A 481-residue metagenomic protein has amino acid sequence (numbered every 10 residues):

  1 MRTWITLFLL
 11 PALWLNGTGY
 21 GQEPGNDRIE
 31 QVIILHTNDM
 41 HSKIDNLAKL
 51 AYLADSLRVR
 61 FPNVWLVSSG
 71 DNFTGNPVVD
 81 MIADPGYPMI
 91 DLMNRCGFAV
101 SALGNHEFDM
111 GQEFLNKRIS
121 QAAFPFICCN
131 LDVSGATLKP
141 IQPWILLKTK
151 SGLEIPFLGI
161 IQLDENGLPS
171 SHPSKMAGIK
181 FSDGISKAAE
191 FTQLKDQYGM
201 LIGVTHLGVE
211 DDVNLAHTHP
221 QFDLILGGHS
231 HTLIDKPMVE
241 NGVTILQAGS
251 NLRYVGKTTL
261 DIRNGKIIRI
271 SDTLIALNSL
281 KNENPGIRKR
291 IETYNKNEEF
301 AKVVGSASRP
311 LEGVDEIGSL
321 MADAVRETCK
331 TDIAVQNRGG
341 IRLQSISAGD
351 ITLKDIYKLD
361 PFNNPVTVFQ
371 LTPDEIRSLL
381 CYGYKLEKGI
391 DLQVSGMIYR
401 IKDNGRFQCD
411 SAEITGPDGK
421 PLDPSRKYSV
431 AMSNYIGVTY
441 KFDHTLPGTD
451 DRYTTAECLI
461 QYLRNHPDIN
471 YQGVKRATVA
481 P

Functional and structural regions predicted by a protein language model:
M1-D27: Bacterial Sec-dependent N-terminal signal peptides
A12, T18, M40, G152 (+7 more regions): Generic structural motif
Q22-I287, G313-A324, A334, Y382-L392 (+2 more regions): Acidic, metal/ion-coordinating pockets
E30-I33, K43-S56, A123-I127, Q142 (+2 more regions): Feature captures C-terminal
S171-M176, S308-R309, N363, D443-L446: Short coil/turn segments at secondary-structure junctions
I270-L274, V303-G305, V368-Q370: Short amphipathic
K289-R290, K296: Polar, low-complexity export/assembly segments characteristic of proteins that are secreted or assemble on the cell
E298-E316: Glycine-rich phosphate/diphosphate-binding loops and the adjacent beta-loop-alpha structural elements that coordinate
